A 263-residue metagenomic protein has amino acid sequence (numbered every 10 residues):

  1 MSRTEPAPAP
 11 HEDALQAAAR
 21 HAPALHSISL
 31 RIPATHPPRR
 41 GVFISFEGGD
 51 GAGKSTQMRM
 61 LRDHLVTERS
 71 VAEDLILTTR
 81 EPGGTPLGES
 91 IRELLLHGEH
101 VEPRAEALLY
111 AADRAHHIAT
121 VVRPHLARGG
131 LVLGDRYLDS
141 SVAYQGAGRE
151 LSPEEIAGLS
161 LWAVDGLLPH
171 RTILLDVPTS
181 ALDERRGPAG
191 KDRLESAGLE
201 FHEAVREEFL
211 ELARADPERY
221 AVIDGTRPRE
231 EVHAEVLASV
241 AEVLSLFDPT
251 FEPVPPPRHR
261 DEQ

Functional and structural regions predicted by a protein language model:
S2-P37, M60-R62, S180-Q263: NTP-dependent small-molecule kinase module
R39-F43: Pre-Walker A (Motif I) flank of P-loop NTPase domains
F46: Hydrophobic anchor at the beta1->P-loop junction of P-loop NTPases
G51: Walker A (P-loop) phosphate-binding loop of P-loop NTPases
K54: Conserved lysine of the Walker
Q57: Hydrophobic positions on the alpha1 helix immediately C-terminal to the Walker A/P-loop
E68-V164, E235: ATP-dependent small-molecule kinase phosphotransfer cores that center on conserved nucleotide phosphate-binding segments
S140-E208: A glycine- and Lys/Arg-enriched "phosphate-lid" helix/loop adjacent to the NTP-binding pocket of small-molecule kinases
